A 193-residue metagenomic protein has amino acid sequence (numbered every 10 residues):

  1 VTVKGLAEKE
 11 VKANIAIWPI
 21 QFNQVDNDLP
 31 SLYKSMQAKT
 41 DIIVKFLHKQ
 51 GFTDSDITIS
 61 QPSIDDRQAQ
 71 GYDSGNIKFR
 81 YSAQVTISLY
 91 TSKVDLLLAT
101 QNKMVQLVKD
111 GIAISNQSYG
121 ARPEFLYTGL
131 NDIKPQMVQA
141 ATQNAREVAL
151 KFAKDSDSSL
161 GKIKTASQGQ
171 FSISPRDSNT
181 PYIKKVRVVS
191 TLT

Functional and structural regions predicted by a protein language model:
V1-T193: Short, charged, surface-exposed interaction patches
